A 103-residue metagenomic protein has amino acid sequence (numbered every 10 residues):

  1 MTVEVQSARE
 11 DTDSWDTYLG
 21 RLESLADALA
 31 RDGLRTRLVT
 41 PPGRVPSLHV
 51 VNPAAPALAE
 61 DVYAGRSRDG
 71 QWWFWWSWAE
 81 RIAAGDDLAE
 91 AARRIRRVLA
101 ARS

Functional and structural regions predicted by a protein language model:
M1-V50, R81-I82: Negatively charged, low-complexity tracts enriched in Asp/Glu with abundant Ser/Thr
R21, R35, G70-W78, A101: Generic detector of bulky aromatic hydrophobic side chains
R21, S47-H49, D61, G65-R66 (+3 more regions): Functionally constrained cores in energy, signaling, and assembly domains
V51-A57: Short, Gly/Ser/Thr-enriched beta-strand-loop segments that form substrate-interacting elements of hydrolase/peptidase
A57-G85: Intrinsically disordered, low-complexity regulatory segments enriched in Ser/Thr/Pro and charged residues
A79-S103: Ampiphathic alpha-helical segments that act as solvent-exposed interaction surfaces
